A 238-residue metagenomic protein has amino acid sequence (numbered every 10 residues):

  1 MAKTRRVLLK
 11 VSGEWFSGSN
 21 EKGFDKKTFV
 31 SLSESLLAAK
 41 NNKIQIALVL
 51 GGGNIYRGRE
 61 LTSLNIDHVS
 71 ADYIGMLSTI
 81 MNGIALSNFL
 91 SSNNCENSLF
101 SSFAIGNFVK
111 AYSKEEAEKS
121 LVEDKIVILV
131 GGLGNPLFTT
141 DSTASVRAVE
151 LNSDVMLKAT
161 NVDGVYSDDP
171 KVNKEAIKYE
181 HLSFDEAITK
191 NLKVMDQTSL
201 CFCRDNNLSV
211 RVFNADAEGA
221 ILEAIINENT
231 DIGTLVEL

Functional and structural regions predicted by a protein language model:
M1-L238: C-terminal catalytic "cap/lid" subdomain
